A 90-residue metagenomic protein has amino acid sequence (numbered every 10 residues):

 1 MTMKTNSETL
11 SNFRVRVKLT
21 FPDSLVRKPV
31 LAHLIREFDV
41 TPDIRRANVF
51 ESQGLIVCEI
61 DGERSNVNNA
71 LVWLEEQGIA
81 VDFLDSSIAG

Functional and structural regions predicted by a protein language model:
M1-G90: Long, contiguous binding/interaction regions
